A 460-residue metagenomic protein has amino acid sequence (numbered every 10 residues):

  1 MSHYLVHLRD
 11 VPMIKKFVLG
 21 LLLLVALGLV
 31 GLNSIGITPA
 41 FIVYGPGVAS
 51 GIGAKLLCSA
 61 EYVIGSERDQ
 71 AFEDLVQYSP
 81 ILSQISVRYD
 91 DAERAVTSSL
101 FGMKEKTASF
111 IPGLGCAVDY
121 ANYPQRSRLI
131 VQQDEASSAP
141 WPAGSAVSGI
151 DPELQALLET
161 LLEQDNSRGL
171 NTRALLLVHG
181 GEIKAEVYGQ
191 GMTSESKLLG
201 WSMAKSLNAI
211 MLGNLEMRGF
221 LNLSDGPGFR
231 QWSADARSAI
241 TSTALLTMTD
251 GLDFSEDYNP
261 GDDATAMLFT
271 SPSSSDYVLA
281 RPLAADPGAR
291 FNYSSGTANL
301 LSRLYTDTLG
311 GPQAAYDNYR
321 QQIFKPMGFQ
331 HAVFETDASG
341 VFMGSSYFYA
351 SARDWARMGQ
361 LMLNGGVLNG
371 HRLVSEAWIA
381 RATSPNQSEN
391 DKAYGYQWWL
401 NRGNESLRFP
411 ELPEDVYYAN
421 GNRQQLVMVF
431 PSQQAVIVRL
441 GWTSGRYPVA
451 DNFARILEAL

Functional and structural regions predicted by a protein language model:
I37-S50, V63, A71, A419-L460: Structured C-terminal helix/loop/strand segments within mature extracytoplasmic catalytic/sensor domains
R68, N214-S233, S255-E256, T308-E335 (+1 more regions): Short, well-structured active-site flanking segments
S98, Q155-M192, V427-M428, Q434-V438: A short, well-structured edge-of-sheet supersecondary motif
S99-S167: Non-catalytic propeptide/linker segments at domain boundaries
G181, L198-L223, L245, L301-Y305 (+1 more regions): Active-site SXXK
A209, G296-T306, G344-L368, Q425-G441: Active-site-proximal alpha-helical segments within enzyme catalytic domains
D235-M327, A352-N364: Active-site-adjacent helix/loop patches that line small-molecule binding or acyl-intermediate pockets
F329-V333, A380, S384-I437: Active-site Gly/Thr loop motif
